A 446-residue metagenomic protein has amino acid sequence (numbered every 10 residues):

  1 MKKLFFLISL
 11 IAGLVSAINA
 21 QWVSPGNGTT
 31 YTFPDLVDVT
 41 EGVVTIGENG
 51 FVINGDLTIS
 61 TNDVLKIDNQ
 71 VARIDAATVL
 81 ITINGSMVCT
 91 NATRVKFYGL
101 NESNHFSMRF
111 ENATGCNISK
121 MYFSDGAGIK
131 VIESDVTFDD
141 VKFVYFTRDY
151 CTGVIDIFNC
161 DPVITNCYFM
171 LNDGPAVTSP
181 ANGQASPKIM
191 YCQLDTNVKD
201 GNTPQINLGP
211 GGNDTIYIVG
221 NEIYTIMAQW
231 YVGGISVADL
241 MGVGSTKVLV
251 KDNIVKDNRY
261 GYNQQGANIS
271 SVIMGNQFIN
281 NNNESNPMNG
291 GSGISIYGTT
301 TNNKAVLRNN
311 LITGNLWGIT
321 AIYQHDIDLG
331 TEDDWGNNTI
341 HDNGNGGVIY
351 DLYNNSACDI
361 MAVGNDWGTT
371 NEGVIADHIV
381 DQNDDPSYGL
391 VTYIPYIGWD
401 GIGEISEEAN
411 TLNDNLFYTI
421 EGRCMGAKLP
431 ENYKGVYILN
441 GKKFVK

Functional and structural regions predicted by a protein language model:
M1-K3, K434-K446: C-terminal tail/sorting-segment detector
M1-W22, I402: Bacterial Sec-dependent N-terminal signal peptides
Q21-C358, G364, G368-W399: Beta-strand/loop edge motif enriched in small/polar residues
G42, E431-V436: A glycine-anchored, Pro-Gly-centered beta-turn/N-cap motif
G344, I402, L439-K443: Short, flexible beta-strand-to-coil junctions
V363, I420-G422, L439: Short, ordered coil/turn segments that flank beta-strands lining enzyme active or ligand-binding pockets
I397-R423: Residue-level detector of functionally pivotal "anchor" positions at catalytic/ligand-binding pockets or at interdomain
R423-Y433: Short, solvent-exposed S/T- and G/P-enriched segments that are highly enriched in secreted/extracellular and lumenal
